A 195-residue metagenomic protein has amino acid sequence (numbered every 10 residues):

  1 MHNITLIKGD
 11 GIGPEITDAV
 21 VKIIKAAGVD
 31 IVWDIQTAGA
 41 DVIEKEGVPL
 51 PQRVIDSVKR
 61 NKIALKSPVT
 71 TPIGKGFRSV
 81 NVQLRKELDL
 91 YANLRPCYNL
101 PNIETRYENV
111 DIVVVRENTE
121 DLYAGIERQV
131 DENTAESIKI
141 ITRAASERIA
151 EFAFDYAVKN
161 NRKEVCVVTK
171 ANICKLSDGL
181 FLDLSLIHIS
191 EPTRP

Functional and structural regions predicted by a protein language model:
M1-T37: N-terminal phosphate-binding or glycine-rich loops at protein starts, especially the Walker A/P-loop of NTPases
N3-G9, A64-P68, V165-A171: Short glycine-rich or small-residue beta-strand-to-loop segments that form or flank ligand, phosphate, metal/Fe-S
D10-G13, K62, V115, A153: Buried hydrophobic positions in well-ordered alpha/beta secondary-structure cores of metabolic enzymes
D34-E44, V168-S177: Short connector loops at secondary-structure junctions
I43-E136: N-terminal glycine-rich phosphate/adenylate-binding segment common to multiple enzyme folds
R116, D121-T169: Internal alpha/beta core interface subdomains
R162-L186: Loop-centered beta-sheet repeat module
S185-P195: Residue-level detector of conserved catalytic or cofactor/ligand-binding positions in enzyme active sites
